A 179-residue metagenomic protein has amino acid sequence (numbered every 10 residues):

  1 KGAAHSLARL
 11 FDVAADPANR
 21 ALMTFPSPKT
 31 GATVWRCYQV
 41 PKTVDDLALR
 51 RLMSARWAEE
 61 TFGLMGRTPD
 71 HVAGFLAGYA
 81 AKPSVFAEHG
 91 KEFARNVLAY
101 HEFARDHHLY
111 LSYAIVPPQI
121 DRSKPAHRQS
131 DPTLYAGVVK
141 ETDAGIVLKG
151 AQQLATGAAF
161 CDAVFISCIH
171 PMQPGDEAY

Functional and structural regions predicted by a protein language model:
G2-D16, A159-I169: Short, surface-exposed, low-complexity cationic segments
A15-L111: Internal helix-loop-helix
R95-A99, D131-T133, A151, C168-H170: Short alpha-helical segments and helix-capping/turn motifs at coil-helix boundaries
Y100, D121-V138: Beta-sandwich/jelly-roll carbohydrate-recognition scaffolds of carbohydrate-active enzymes
D106-Y110, L134-Y135, T142-A144, F160-D162 (+1 more regions): Short coil/turn connectors at secondary-structure junctions
H108-D121: A short, Trp-centered hydrophobic/proline-enriched beta-strand micro-motif
I146-K149: Generic recognition of long tandem-repeat/solenoid scaffolds
A151, A155-Y179: A short core secondary-structure module
